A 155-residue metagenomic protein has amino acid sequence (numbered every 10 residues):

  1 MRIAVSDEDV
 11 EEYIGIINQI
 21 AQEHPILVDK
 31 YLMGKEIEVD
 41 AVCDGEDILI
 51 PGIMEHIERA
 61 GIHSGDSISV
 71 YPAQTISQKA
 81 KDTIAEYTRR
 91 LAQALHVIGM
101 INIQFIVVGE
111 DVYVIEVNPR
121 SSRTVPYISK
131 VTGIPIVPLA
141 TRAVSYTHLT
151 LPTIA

Functional and structural regions predicted by a protein language model:
M1-L149: ATP-dependent carboxylate activation and anion-phosphoryl transfer catalytic cores that bind Mg-ATP to form
T150-A155: A short, hydrophobic C-terminal helix/tail in secreted or cell-surface proteins
